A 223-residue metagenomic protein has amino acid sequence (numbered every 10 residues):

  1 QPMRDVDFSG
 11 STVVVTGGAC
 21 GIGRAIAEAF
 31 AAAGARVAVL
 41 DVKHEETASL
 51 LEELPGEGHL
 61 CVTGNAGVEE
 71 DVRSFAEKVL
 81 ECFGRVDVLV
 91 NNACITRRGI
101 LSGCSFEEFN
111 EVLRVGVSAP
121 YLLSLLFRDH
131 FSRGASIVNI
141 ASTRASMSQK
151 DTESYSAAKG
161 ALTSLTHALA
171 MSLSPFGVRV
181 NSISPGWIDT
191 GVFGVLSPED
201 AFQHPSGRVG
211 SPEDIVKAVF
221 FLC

Functional and structural regions predicted by a protein language model:
D5-V37: Canonical Rossmann dinucleotide-binding motif of NAD(H)/NADP(H)-dependent dehydrogenases/reductases, specifically
I100-L101, S105-N110, F193, D200-A201: Substrate-binding pocket helix/loop in short-chain dehydrogenase/reductase
S102, G134, M147-E153, P175 (+1 more regions): Active-site loop immediately N-terminal to the catalytic Tyr-X3-Lys motif of short-chain dehydrogenase/reductase
S124, A158, T166: Active-site helix of classical SDR
D129, M171-P175: Alpha-helical segment proximal to the catalytic Tyr-Lys
S142: Residue(s) in the substrate-gating loop at a strand-loop-helix junction that position the organic substrate next
S182, Q203-C223: C-terminal helical subdomain
